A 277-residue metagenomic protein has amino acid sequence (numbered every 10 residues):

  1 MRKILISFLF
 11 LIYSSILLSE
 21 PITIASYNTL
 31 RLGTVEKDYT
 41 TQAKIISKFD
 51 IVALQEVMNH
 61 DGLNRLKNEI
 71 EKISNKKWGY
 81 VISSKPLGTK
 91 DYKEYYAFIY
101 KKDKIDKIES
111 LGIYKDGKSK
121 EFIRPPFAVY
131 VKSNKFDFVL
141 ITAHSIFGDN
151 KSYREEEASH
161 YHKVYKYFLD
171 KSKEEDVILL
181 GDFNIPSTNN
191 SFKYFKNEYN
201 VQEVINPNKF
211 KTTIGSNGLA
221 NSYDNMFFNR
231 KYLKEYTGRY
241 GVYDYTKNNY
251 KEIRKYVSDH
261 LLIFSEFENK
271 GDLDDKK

Functional and structural regions predicted by a protein language model:
M1-I4: Positively charged n-region of N-terminal signal peptides that target proteins for export
S14-S15: N-terminal signal peptide c-region/cleavage motif recognized by signal peptidases
P21-R31, E109-L111, D137-F147: Active-site-proximal beta-strand elements of phosphoester/diester hydrolases
I22-T29, I45-L66, I99, L140 (+3 more regions): Active-site beta-strand/loop signature of hydrolases that rely on acidic residues for catalysis
S26-K37, G117-K120, I146-Y153: Acidic/histidine-rich helix-loop elements that form or flank divalent-metal/phosphate-binding sites at the catalytic
A53, V81-S84, I178-D182, E203-N208: Active-site neighborhood of phospho(di)ester-bond hydrolases with catalytic His/Asp-centered motifs
M58-F136: Structured beta-strand-rich core segments of catalytic domains in phosphoester-bond hydrolases
H60, Y167-E175, I185-K277: Metal-dependent phosphoester-hydrolase catalytic domains
